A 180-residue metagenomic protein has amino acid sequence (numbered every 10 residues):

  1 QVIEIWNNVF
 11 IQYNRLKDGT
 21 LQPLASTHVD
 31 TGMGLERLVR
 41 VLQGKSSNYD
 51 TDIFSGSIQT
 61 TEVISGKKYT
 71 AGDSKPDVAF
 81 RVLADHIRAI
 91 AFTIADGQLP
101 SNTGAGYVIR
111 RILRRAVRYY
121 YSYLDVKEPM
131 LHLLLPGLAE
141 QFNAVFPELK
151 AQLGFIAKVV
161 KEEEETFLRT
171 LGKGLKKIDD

Functional and structural regions predicted by a protein language model:
Q1-L135, N143-P147, E163-D179: Structured aminoacyl-transfer and RNA-binding surfaces used for tRNA recognition/handling in the translation apparatus
E140, A144-G154, K158-V160: Long, charged alpha-helical interface segments
